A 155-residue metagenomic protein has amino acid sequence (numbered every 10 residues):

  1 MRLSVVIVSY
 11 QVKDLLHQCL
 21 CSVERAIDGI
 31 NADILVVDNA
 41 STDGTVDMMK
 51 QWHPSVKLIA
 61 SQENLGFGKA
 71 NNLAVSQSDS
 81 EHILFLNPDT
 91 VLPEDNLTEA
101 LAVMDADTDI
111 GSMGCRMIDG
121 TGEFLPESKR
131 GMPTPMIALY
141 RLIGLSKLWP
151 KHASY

Functional and structural regions predicted by a protein language model:
M1-R25: N-proximal low-complexity "stem/linker" segments adjacent to membrane-targeting elements
H17, D43-Q51: Acidic helix N-cap motif at the loop->helix transition within catalytic regions of sugar-transfer enzymes
S22, D38-V46, E63: A conserved acidic beta->alpha catalytic loop
N31-A40, I59-S61: Short beta-strand/loop segment that forms part of the nucleotide-sugar
A60-S78: Glycine-rich, basic loop-to-helix element that forms the pyrophosphate-binding segment of sugar-nucleotide handling
I83: Short aromatic/hydrophobic "clamp" motif used to bind/position activated sugar donors
V91-E127: Conserved donor NDP-sugar-binding/catalytic core segment of glycosyltransferases
M132-Y155: Short, flexible, basic/aromatic active-site loop/helix in glycosyltransferases
